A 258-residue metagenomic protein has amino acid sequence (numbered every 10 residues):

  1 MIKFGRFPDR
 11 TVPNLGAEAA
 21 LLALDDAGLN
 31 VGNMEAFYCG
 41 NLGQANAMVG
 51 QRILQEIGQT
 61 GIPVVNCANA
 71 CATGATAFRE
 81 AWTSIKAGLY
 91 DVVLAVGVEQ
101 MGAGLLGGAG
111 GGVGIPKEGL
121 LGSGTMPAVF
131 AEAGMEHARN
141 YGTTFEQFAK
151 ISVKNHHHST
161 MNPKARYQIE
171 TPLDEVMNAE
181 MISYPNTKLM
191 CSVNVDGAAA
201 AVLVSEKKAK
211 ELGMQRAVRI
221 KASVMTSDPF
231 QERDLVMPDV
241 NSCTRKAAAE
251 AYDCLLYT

Functional and structural regions predicted by a protein language model:
M1-L42: N-terminal beta1-alpha1-beta2 module of alpha/beta enzyme domains
M1-P13, L22, K150, M181-K246 (+1 more regions): Condensing-enzyme catalytic core mediating Claisen C-C bond formation in acyl metabolism
F7-D9, G104-G110, T160-K164, M214 (+1 more regions): Short acidic, glycine/serine/threonine-rich loops at helix termini
A17-L21, G50-L54, A75-W82, K86 (+5 more regions): Predominant activation on well-ordered alpha-helical scaffold segments within soluble catalytic domains
G32-E35, T60-P63, A87-V93, E146-Q147 (+2 more regions): Short coil/turn connectors at secondary-structure junctions
G40-V96, Q100-E118, G122-V129, Y167-V193 (+2 more regions): Conserved catalytic cysteine-centered active-site region of acyl-thioester-dependent Claisen-condensing enzymes
G124-P172: N-terminal leader/propeptide and maturation segments of large enzyme subunits in energy/redox metabolism and hydrolases
Y257-T258: Conserved small/polar residues in nucleotide/adenosyl-binding loops
